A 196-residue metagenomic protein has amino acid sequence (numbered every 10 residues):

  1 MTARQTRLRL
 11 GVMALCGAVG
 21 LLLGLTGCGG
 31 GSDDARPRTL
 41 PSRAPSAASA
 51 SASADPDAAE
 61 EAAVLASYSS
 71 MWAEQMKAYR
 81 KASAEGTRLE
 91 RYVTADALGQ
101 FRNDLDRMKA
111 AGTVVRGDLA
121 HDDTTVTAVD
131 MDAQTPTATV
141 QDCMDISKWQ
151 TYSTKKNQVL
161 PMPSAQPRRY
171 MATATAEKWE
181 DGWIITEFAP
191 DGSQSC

Functional and structural regions predicted by a protein language model:
T2-C16: Bacterial N-terminal signal peptides that target proteins for export
L23-G27: C-terminal motif of bacterial Sec signal peptides marking the signal peptidase cleavage site
G29-S32: Bacterial signal peptide processing site
D34-R36: Glycine/serine-rich loop-strand microenvironments at binding/catalytic pocket rims
R38-D55: Ser/Thr-rich, Proline-interspersed low-complexity disordered segments
A50-L119: Core segments of small alpha/beta cavity-forming domains
R91-S195: Structured, amphipathic secondary-structure segments that form assembly/contact surfaces in multi-subunit
